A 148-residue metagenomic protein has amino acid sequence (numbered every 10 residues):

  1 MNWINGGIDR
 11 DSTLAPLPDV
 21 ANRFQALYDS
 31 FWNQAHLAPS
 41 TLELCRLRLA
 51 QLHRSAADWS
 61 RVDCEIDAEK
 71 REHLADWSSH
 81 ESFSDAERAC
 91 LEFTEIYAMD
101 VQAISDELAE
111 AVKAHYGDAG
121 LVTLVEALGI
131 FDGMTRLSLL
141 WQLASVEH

Functional and structural regions predicted by a protein language model:
M1-H148: Hydrophobic alpha-helical segments
